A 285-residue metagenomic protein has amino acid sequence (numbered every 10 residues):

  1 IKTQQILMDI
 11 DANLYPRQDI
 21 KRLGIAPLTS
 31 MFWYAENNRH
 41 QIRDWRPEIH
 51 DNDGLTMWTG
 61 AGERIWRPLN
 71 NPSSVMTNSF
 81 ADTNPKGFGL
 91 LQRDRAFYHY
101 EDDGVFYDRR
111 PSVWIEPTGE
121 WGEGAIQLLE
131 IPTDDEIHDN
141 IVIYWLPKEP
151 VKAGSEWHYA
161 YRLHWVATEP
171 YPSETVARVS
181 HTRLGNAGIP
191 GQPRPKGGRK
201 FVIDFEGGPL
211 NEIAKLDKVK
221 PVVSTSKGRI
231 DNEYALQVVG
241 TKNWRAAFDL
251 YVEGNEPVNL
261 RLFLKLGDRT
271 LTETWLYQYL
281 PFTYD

Functional and structural regions predicted by a protein language model:
I1-M31: Acidic, contiguous internal or C-terminal segments within carbohydrate-active enzymes that form a structured patch used
Q4-Q5, Q18, Q41, Q92 (+4 more regions): Residue-identity detector for glutamine
I6-I10, L55, F88, F201 (+1 more regions): Residue-level detector of short, conserved catalytic/binding motifs and their immediate flanks
D11, A35-N52, I189-G198, Y277: An exposed acidic His-Trp-rich patch
L14-Y15, D44-E48, D249-G254: Short, surface-exposed secondary-structure junctions/capping segments
D19, G62-E63, G228, R269: Detector for glycine-centered tight turns/loop "hinges" at secondary-structure junctions
K21, I25, S30-E156, H164-E174: A contiguous, surface-exposed recognition patch within enzymatic or periplasmic domains that forms
D102-D285: Terminal accessory/anchoring regions of large secretory-pathway or extracellular enzymes
